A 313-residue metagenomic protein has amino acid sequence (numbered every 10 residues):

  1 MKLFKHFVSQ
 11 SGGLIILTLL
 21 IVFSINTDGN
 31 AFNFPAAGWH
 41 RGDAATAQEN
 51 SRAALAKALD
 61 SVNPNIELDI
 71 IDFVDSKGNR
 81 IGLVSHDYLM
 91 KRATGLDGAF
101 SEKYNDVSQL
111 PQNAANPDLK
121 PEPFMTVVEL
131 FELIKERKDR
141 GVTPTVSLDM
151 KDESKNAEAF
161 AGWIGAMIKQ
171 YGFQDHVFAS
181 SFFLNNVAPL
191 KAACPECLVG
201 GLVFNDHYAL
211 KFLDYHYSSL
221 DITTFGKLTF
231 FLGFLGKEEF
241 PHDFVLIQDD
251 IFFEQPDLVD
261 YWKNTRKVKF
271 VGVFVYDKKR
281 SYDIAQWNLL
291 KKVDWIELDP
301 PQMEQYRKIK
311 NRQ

Functional and structural regions predicted by a protein language model:
L3-G13, L20-Q313: Phosphate-group recognition and catalysis centered on beta-loop-alpha active-site segments
